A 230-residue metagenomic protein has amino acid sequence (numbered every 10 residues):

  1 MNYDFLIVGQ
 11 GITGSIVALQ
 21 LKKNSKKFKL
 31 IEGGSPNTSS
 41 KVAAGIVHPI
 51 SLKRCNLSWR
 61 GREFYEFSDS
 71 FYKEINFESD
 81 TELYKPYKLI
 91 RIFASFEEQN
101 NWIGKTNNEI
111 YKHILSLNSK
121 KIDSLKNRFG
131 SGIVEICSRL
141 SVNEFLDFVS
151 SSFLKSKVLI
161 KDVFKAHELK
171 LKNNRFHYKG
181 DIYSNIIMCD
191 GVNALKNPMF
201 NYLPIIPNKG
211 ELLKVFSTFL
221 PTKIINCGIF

Functional and structural regions predicted by a protein language model:
M1-D4, K23, N143: Extreme N-terminal leader/targeting segments of oxidoreductases
M1-T13: Beta1/beta-strand and adjacent pyrophosphate-binding region of the FAD-binding site in flavoprotein oxidoreductases
F5, K27-K29, S131, I186: Hydrophobic anchor at the start of a short beta-strand that flanks the dinucleotide cofactor-binding loop
T13, P36, N193: Conserved Rossmann-like nucleotide-cofactor binding loop
I16, K172, F176-F230: Flavin-dependent oxidoreductases
K22-K41: Glycine-rich FAD pyrophosphate-binding loop
G45-R128: Dinucleotide-binding Rossmann-like beta1-alpha1 core, especially the glycine-rich loop that anchors the ADP
G132-N185, C189-A194: Helical element adjacent to the flavin cofactor pocket in flavoenzyme catalytic cores
